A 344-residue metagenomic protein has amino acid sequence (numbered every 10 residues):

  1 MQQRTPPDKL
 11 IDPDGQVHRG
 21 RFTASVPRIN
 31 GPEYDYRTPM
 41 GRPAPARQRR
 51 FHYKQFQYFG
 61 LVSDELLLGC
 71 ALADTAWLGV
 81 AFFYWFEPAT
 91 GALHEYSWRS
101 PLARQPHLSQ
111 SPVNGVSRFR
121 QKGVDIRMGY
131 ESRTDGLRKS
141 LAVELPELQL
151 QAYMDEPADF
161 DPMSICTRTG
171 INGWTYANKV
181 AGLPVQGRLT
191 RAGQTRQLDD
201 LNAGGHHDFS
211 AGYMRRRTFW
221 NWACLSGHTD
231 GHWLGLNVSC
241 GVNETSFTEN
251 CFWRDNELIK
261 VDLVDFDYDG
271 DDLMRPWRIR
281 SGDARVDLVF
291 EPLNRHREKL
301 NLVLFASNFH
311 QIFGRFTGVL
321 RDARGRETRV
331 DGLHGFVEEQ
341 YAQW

Functional and structural regions predicted by a protein language model:
M1-W344: Structured soluble/peripheral alpha/beta segments that form catalytic or ligand/cofactor-binding pockets
